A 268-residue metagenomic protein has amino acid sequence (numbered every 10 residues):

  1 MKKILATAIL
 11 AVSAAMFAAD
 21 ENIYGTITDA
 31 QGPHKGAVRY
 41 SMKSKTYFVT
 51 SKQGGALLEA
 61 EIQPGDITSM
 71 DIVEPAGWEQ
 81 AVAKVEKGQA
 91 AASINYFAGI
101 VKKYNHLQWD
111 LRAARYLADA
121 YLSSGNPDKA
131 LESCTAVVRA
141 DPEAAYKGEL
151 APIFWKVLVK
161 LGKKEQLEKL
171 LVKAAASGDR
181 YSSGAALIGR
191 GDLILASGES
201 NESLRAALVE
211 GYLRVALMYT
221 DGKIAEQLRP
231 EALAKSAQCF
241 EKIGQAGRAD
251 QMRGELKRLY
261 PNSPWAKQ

Functional and structural regions predicted by a protein language model:
M1-I4: Positively charged n-region of N-terminal signal peptides that target proteins for export
I9-A18: Hydrophobic h-region of N-terminal signal peptides that target proteins for export in Gram-negative bacteria
A18-P142, E149-K160, K169, A175 (+3 more regions): Compositionally biased alpha-helical segments
A37, G125, D179, L187 (+4 more regions): Mature soluble domains of exported/periplasmic/lumenal proteins and thiol-rich metal-chelating peptides
Q108-D110, P142-L150, D179-A186, M218-L228 (+2 more regions): Boundary/linker segments of alpha-helical solenoid repeat arrays
V138-R139, E210-L217, A237-P264: TPR/TPR-like (Sel1-like) alpha-helical repeat modules
K164: Mixed-charge (Asp/Glu-Lys/Arg
Y212, Q227-S236: Surface-exposed aromatic
